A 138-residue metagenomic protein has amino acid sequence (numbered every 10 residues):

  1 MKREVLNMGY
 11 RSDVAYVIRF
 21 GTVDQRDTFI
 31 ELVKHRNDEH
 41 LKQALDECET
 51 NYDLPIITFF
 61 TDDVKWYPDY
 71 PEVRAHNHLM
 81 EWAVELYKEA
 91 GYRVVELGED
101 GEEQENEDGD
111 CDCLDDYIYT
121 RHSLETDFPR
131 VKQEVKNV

Functional and structural regions predicted by a protein language model:
M1-K2, N137: Glycine- and charge-rich intrinsically disordered segments
K2-K34: Short, extreme N-terminal segment that most often corresponds to the first beta-strand
L32-V138: Charged interaction segments
